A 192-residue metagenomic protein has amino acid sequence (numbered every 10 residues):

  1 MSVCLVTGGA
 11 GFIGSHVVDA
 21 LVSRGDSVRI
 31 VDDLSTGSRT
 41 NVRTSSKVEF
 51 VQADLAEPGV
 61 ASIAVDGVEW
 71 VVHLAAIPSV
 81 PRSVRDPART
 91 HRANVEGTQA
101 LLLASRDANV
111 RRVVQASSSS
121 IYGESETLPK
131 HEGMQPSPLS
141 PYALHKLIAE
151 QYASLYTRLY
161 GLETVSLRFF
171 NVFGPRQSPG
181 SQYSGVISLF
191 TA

Functional and structural regions predicted by a protein language model:
M1-V172: N-terminal Rossmann-like NAD(P)+-binding domain of SDR-like oxidoreductases, especially those catalyzing
L103, S188-A192: Generic alpha-helical structural context detector
L147, V172-S188: Glycine/proline-rich active-site loop of Rossmann-fold NAD(P)-dependent oxidoreductases
